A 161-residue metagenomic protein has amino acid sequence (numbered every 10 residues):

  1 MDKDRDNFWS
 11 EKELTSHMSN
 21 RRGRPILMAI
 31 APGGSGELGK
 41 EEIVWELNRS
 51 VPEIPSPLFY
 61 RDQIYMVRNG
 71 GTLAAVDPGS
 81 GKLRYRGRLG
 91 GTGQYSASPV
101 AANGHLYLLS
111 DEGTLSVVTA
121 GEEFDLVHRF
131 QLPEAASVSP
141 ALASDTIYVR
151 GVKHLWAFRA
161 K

Functional and structural regions predicted by a protein language model:
M1-K161: Noncatalytic, solvent-exposed loop/strand surfaces of beta-propeller-type extracellular/periplasmic domains
